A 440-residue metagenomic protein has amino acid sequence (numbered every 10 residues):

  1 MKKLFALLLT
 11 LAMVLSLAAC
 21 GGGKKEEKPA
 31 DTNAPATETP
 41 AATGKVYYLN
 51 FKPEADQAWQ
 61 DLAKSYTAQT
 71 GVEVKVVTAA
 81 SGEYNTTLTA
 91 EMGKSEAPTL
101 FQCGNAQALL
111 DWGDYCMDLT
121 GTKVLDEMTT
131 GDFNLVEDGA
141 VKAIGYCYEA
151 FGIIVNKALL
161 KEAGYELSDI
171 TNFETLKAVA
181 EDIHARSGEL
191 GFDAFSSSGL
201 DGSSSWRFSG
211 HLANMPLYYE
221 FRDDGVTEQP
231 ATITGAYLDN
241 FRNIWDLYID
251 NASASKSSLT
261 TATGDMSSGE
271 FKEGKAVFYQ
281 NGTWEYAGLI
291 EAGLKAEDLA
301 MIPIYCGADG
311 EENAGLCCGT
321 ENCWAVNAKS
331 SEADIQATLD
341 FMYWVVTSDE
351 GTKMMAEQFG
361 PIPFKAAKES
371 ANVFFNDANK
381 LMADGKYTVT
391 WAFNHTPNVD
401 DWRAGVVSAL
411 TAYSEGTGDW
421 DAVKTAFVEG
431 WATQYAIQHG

Functional and structural regions predicted by a protein language model:
A6, C20-A108, V124, T260 (+7 more regions): Conserved N-terminal structural module of periplasmic/extracytoplasmic solute-binding proteins
Q69, K94, A163, S253 (+1 more regions): Extracytoplasmic/periplasmic substrate-recognition and gating elements
E73, K161, E350, E369-S370 (+1 more regions): Conserved C-terminal helix/tail region of periplasmic/extracytoplasmic solute-binding proteins
T78-T87, F173-T175, L259-E273: Short helix-initiation/N-cap motifs at beta->coil->alpha
C103-V155, A300-P303: Hinge/lid segment of periplasmic solute-binding proteins
D118-D132, G199, L217-N243, E291-G293 (+3 more regions): Short, solvent-exposed loop/beta-turn-alpha elements that line the ligand-binding surface or hinge of extracytoplasmic
K142-Y146, F151, K177-P230, A276: Extracytoplasmic/periplasmic solute-binding protein
A180-E181, T227-T261: Glycine-centered hinge/linker elements that transmit conformational signals in sensory and ligand-binding systems
